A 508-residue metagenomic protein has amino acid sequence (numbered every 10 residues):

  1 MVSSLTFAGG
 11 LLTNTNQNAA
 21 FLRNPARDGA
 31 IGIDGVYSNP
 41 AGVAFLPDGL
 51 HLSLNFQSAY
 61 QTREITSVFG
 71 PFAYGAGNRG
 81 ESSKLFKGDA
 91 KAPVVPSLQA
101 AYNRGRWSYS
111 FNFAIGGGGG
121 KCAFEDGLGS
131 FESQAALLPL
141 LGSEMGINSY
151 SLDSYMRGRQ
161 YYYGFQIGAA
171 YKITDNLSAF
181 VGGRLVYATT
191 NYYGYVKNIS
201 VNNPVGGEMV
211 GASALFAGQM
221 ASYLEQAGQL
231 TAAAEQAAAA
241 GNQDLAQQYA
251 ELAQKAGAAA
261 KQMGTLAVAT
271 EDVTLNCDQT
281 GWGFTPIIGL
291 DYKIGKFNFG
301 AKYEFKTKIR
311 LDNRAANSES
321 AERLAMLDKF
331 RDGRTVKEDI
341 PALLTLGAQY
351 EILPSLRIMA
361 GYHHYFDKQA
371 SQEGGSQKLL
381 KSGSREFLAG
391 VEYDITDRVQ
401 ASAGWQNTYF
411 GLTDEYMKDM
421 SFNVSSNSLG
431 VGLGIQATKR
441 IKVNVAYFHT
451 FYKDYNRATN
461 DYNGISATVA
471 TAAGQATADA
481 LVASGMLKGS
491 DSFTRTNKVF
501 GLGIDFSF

Functional and structural regions predicted by a protein language model:
S4-A8: Sec/Tat signal peptide C-region and signal peptidase I cleavage site
G9-A26, A30-I31, V95-S97, A101-F508: Outer-membrane beta-barrel porins/channels
L22, N39-P40: A generic local structural motif
G29-S38, A44-E125, G129-S133, L138: Outer-membrane beta-barrel translocator/receptor signature
